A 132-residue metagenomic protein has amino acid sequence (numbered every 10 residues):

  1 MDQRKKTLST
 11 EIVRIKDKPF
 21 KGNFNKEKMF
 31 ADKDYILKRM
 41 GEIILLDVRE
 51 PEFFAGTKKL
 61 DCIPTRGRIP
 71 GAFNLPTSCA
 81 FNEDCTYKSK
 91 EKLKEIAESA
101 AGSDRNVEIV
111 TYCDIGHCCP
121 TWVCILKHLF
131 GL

Functional and structural regions predicted by a protein language model:
M1-D34, K58, G67, D114-L132: Thiolate-centered catalytic microenvironments shared by cysteine-dependent enzyme domains
A31-V107: Positively charged, proline/Ser/Thr-rich regional signature most characteristic of the Rhodanese/CDC25-like
